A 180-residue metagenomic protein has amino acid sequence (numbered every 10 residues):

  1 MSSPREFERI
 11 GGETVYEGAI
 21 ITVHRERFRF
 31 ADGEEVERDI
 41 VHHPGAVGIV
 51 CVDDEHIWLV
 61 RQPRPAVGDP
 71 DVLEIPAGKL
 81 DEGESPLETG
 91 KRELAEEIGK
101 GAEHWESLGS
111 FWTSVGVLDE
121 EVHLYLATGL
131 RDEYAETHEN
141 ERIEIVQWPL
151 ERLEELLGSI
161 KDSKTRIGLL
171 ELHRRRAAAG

Functional and structural regions predicted by a protein language model:
S2-F7, E34, D71, V115-L118 (+1 more regions): Nudix hydrolase/Nudix homology domain
S2-P4, V47-R92: Conserved Nudix-box catalytic region and its N-terminal flanking loop in Nudix hydrolases and closely related
F7, G11-D53: Acidic, metal-coordinating catalytic segment for phosphate/diphosphate chemistry, firing primarily on the Nudix
T14-G18, P65-G68, F111-V122: Acidic pyrophosphate-coordinating catalytic loop
T22-E26, D71, E121-H123, E144: Short beta-strand micro-motifs in enzyme catalytic cores
R27, C51, L126-T128, Q147-P149: Short, well-ordered beta-strand micro-motif
F28-D32, S114-E133: Active-site-adjacent beta-strand/loop module that shapes the phosphate/pyrophosphate-binding cleft
I75-S107, Y125, E139, P149: The catalytic Nudix box helix
